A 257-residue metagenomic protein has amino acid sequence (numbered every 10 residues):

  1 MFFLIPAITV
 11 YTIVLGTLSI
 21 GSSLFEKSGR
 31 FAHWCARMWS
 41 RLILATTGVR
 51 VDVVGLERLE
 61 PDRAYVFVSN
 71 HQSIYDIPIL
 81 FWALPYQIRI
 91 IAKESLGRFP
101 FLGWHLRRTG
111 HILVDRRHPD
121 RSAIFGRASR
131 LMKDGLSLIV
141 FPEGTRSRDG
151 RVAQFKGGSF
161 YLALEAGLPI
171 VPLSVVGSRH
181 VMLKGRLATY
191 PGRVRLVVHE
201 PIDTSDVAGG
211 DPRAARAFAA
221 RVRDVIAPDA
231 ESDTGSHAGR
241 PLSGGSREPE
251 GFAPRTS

Functional and structural regions predicted by a protein language model:
M1-A7, A36-I88, A92: Conserved H-X4-D acyltransferase segment
M1-D52, W104-R108: A transmembrane-helix-recognition feature enriched in membrane-embedded lipid enzymes and envelope glyco-/phospholipid
S40, G110-V114, G144-T145: Short, basic, glycine/proline-bearing loop/turn elements
N70, R107-T109, A188-P191: Short, hinge-like loop/turn segments at secondary-structure boundaries
I74-R127: Membrane-embedded segments
S122-S257: Non-catalytic C-terminal accessory region of glycerolipid acyltransferases and related lyso-lipid remodeling enzymes
